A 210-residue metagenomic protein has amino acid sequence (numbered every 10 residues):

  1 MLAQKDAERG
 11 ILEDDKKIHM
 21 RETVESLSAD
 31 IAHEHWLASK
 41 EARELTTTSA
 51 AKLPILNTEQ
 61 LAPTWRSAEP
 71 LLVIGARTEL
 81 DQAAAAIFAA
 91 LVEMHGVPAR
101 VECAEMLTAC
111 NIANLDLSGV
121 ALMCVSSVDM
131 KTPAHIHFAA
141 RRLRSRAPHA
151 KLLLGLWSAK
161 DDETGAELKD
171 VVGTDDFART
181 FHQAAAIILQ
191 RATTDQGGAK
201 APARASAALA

Functional and structural regions predicted by a protein language model:
M1-E167: Structured cytosolic domains appended to multi-pass membrane proteins
H149-A210: Peripheral docking tails and interdomain loops at the edges of cofactor- or intermediate-handling domains
